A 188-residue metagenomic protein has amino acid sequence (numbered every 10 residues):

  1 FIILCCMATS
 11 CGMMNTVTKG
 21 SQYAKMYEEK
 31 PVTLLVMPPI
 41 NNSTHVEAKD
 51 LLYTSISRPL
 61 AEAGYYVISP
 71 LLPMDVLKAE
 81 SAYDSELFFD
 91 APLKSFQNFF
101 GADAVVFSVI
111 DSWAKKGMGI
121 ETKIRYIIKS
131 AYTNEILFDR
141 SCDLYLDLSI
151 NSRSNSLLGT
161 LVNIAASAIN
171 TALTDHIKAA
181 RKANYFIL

Functional and structural regions predicted by a protein language model:
F1-I2: Sec-dependent signal peptide recognition, specifically the positively charged N-region followed immediately by
C6-S10: C-terminal motif of bacterial Sec signal peptides marking the signal peptidase cleavage site
C11-K30, F99, A131-L188: C-terminal/domain-edge helix-coil "capping" segments
K30-P31, K123: A structure-centric signal for secondary-structure junctions around beta-strands
P31-N42: Short beta-strand segments enriched in small/hydrophobic residues
N41-T44, S112-A114: Short histidine/acidic/glycine/proline-rich micro-motifs that form metal- and phosphate-coordinating active-site loops
S43-V105, A168-A172: N-terminal segment of the mature soluble domain
Y83-G159, N163: Surface-exposed short loop/turn segments
